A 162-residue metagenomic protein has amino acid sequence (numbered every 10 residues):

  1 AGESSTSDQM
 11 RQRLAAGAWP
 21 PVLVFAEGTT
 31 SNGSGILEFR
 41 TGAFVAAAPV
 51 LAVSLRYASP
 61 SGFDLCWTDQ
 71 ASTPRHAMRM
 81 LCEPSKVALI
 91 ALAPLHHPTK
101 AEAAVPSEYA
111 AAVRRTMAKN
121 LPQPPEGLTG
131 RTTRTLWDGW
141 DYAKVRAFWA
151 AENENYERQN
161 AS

Functional and structural regions predicted by a protein language model:
A1-S4: Catalytic core of membrane glycerolipid acyltransferases/transacylases, capturing the structured, soluble-facing
S7-G17: Short amphipathic alpha-helix with an adjacent loop that forms part of the alpha/beta core around
P20-P21, G28, N32-E108, K119 (+2 more regions): A cross-family acyltransferase "interaction/gating" segment
A143, A147-A161: Intrinsically disordered, low-complexity terminal tails
